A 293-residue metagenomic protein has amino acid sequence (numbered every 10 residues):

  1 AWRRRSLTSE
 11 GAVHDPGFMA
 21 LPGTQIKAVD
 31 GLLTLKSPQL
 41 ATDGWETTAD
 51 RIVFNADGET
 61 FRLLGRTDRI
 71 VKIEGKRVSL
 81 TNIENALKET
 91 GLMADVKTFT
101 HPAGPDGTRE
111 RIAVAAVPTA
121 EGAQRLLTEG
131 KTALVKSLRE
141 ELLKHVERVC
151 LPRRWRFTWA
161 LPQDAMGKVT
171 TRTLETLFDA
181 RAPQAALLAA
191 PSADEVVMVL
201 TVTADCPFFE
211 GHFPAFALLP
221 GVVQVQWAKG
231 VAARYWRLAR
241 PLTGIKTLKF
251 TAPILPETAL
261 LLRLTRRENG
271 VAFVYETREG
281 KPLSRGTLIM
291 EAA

Functional and structural regions predicted by a protein language model:
A1-T60, D68-I70: Conserved AMP-binding/adenylate-forming
G44, A49-V149: AMP-binding/adenylate-forming catalytic core of the ANL superfamily
V71, T98-F99, R139-A185: Conserved C-terminal "lid"/linker of ANL adenylate-forming enzymes
V149, P183-L187, P191, P256 (+1 more regions): HotDog/MaoC-like acyl-thioester-processing domains
A182-F216: Catalytic strand-loop segment that frames the active site of acyl-thioester-processing enzymes
A228-R263: Hydrophobic beta-strand-centered segment that forms part of the acyl-chain substrate-binding groove
